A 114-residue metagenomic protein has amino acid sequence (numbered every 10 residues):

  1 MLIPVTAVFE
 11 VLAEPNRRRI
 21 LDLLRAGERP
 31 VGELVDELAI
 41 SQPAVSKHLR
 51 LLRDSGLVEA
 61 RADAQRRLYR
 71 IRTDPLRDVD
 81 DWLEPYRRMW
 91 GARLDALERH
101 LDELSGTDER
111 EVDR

Functional and structural regions predicted by a protein language model:
M1-P4, L23-E33, E37, Q42 (+2 more regions): C-terminal regulatory/oligomerization modules of transcriptional regulators
V5-L12: Short amphipathic alpha-helical boundary/capping segments
E10, D22, S46-R50: Base-recognition residues in the alpha-helical recognition helix of bacterial helix-turn-helix
E14-R18: Short alpha-helical elements of helix-turn-helix
A62-L68: Short, Lys/Arg-rich nucleic-acid/phosphate-binding segment
